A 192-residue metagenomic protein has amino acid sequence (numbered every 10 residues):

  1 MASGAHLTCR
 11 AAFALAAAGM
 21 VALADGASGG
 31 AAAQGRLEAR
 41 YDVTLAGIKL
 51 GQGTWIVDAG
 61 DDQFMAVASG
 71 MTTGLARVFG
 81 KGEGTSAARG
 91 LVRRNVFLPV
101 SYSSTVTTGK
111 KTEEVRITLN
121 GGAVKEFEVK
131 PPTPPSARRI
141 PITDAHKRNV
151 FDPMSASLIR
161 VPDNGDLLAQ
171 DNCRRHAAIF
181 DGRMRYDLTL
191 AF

Functional and structural regions predicted by a protein language model:
M1-A16: Bacterial N-terminal signal peptides that target proteins for export
A2, G74, D152-P153: Poly-acidic low-complexity segments
G4, D25-G29, I179: Amphipathic/hydrophobic helical signal segments and adjacent flexible N-terminal regions that mediate secretion
A14-S28: Hydrophobic h-region of N-terminal signal peptides that target proteins for export in Gram-negative bacteria
D25-E114: N-terminal cleavable signal peptides for secretion/export
T108, T112-F192: Solvent-exposed helix/loop surface patches that form functional interfaces
